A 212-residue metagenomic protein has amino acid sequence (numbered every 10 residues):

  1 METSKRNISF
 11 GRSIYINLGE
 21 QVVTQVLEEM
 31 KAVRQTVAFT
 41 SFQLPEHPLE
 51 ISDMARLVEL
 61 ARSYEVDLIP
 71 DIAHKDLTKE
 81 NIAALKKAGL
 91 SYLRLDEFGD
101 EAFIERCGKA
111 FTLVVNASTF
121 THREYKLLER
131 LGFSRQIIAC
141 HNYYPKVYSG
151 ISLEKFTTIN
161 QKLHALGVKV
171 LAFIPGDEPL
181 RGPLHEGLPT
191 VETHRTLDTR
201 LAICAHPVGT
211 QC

Functional and structural regions predicted by a protein language model:
R6-I16, V37-T40, V66-A73, S91-L95 (+4 more regions): Hydrophobic faces of well-ordered beta-strands that scaffold small-molecule active sites in alpha/beta enzyme cores
R6-V23, L68-L77, H185-T196: Active-site mouth loops of central-metabolism enzymes
N17-K31, L77-L85, Y125, T199-I203: Short, acidic/polar
L18-Q21, A73-L77, D96-E101, A117-R123: Short beta->alpha connector loops
L27-R34, S52-E65, A83-G89, I104-A110 (+2 more regions): Acidic (Asp/Glu)-rich catalytic clusters
T36-R56: Glycine-rich, proline-tolerant flexible connector loops at the mouths of alpha/beta enzymes
L44-P48, H74-L77, T121-H122, P145-Y148: Short, small-residue-enriched loops and turns at beta-alpha junctions that line or gate enzyme active sites
N116-C212: Catalytic alpha/beta core domains of metabolic enzymes, predominantly
